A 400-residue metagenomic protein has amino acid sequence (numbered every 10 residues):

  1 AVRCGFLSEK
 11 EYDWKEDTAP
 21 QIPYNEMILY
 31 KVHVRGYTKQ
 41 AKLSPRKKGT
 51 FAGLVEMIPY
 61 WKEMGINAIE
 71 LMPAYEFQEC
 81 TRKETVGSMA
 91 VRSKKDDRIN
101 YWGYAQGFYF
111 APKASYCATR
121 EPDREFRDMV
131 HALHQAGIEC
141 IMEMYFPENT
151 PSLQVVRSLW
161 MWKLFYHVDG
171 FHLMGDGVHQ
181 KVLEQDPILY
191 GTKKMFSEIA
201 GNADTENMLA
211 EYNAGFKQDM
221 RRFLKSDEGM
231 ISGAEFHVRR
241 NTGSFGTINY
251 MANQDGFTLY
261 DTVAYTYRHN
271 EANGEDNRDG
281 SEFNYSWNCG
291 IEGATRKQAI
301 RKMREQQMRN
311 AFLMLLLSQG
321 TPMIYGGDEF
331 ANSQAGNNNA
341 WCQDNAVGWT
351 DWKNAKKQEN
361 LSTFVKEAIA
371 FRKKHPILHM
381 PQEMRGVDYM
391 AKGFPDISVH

Functional and structural regions predicted by a protein language model:
A1-L29, K39-L43: The feature marks proteins involved in alpha-glucan
I28-Y30, I69-L71, C140-M142, F171 (+3 more regions): Hydrophobic faces of well-ordered beta-strands that scaffold small-molecule active sites in alpha/beta enzyme cores
V32, W61, L71, Y109 (+6 more regions): Conserved, mostly hydrophobic/aromatic
L43-T50, T81-Q135, F146-F165, A272-G293 (+1 more regions): Aromatic- and acidic-residue-enriched carbohydrate-binding clefts of CAZyme catalytic domains
W61-R98, G256, Y260, A264-R268: Carboxylate/His-rich catalytic cores and anion/metal-binding grooves
R124-A203: Active-site neighborhood of glycoside hydrolase catalytic domains
H179-G326, F330-A331, N339-Q343, P376-H379 (+2 more regions): Conserved alpha/beta catalytic core and glycan-binding cleft of carbohydrate-active enzymes
K357-P395: Catalytic cores of secreted or luminal carbohydrate-active enzymes
